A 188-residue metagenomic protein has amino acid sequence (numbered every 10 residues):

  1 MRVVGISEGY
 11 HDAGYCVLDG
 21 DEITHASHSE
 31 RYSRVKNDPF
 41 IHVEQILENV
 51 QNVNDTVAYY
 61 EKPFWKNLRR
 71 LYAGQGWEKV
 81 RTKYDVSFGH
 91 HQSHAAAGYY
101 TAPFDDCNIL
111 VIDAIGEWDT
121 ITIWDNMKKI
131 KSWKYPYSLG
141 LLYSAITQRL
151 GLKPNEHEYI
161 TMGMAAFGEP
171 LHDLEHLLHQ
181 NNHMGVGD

Functional and structural regions predicted by a protein language model:
M1-D188: Short acidic/glycine-rich loops and adjacent helix/strand connectors that line catalytic pockets where negatively
